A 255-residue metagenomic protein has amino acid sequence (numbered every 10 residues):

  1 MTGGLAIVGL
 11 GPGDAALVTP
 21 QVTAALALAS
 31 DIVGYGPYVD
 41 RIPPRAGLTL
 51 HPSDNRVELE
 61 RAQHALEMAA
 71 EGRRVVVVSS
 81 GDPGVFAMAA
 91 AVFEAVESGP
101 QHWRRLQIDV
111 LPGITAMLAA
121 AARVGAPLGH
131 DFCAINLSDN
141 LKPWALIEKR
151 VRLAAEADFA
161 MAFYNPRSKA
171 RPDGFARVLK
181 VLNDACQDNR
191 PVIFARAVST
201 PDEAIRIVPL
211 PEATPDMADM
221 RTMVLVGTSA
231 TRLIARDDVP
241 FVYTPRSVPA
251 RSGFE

Functional and structural regions predicted by a protein language model:
M1-L111, T214, A250-F254: Class I S-adenosyl-L-methionine
M1-T2, A24-A25, M68-A70, V77 (+6 more regions): Solvent-exposed alpha-helices and their adjacent loops that cap or buttress functional pockets in soluble metabolic
G3, V85-A157: Class I SAM-dependent methyltransferase SAM-binding "motif I" and its flanking Rossmann-like core
L5-I7, R74, E156-E255: A contiguous loop/helix-start segment that scaffolds small-molecule binding in enzyme catalytic cores
A16, L59, F86, L141-W144 (+1 more regions): Loop/helix-junction capping segments adjacent to catalytic residues or to phosphate/diphosphate-binding pockets
G34, P52, V110, C133-N136 (+2 more regions): Structural signal for conserved beta-strand scaffold positions within catalytic alpha/beta enzyme cores
V39-R41, G84-F86, M117, S199-D202 (+1 more regions): Short, active-site-adjacent cap segments at secondary-structure transitions
R56-R61, A116, N140-K142, S199-D202: A short acidic, often aromatic-flanked loop/helix-cap motif at beta-alpha or helix-coil junctions that lines enzyme
